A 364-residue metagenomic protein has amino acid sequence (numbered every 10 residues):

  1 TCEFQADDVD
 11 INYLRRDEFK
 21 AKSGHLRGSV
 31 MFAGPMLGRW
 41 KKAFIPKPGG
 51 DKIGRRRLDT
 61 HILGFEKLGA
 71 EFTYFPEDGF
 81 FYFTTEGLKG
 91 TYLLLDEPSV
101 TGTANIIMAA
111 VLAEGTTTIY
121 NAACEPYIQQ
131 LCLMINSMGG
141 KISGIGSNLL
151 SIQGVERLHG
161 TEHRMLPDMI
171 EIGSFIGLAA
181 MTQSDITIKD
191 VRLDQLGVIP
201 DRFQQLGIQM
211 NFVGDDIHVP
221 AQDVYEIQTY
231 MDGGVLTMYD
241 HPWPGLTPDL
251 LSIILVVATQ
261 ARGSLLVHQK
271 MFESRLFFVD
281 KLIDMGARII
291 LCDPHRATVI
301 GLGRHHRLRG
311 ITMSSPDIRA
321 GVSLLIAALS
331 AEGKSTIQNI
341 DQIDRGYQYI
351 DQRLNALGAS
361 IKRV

Functional and structural regions predicted by a protein language model:
T1-V364: Short, structured segments at the rim of ligand-binding sites
